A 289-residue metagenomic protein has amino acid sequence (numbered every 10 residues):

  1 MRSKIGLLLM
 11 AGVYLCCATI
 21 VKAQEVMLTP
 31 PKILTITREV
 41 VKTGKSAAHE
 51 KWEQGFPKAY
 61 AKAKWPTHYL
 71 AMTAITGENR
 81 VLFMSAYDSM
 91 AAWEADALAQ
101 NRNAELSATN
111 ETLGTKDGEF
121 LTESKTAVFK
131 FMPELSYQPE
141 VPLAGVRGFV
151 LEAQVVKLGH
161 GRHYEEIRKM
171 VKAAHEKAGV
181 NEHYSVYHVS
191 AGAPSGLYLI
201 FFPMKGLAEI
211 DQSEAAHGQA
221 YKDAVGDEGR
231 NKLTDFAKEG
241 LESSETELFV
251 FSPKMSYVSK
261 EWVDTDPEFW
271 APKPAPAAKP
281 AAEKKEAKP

Functional and structural regions predicted by a protein language model:
M1-I5: Positively charged n-region of N-terminal signal peptides that target proteins for export
L7-A18: Bacterial N-terminal signal peptides
A23-P289: Short S/T/G/P-rich N-terminal loop/turn motif that feeds into the first structured element of a domain
